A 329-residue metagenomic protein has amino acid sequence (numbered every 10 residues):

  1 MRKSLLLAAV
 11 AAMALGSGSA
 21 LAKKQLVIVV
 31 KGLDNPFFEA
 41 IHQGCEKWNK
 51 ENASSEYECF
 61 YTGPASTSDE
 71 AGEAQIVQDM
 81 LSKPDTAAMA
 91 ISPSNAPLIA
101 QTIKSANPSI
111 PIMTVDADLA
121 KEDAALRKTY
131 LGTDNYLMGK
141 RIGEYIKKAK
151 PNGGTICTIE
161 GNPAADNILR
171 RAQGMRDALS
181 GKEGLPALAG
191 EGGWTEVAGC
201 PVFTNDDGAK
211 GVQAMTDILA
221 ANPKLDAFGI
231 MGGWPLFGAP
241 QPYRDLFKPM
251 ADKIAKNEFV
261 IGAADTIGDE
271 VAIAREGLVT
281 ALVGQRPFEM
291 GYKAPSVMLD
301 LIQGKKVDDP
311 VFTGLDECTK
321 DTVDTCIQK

Functional and structural regions predicted by a protein language model:
M1-L21: Gram-negative bacterial Sec-dependent N-terminal signal peptides
L21-K329: A residue-level marker of the well-folded mature domains of exported/periplasmic proteins
